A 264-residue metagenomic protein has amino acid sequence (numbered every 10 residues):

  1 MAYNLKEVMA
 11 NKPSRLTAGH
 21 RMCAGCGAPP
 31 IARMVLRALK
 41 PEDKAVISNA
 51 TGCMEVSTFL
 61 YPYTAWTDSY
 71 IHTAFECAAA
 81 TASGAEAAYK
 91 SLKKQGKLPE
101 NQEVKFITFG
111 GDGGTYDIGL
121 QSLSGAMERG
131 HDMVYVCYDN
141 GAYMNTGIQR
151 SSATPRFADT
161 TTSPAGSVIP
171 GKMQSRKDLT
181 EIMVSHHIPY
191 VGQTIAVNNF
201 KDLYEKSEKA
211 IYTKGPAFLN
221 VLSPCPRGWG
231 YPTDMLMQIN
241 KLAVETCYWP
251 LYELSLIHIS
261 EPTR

Functional and structural regions predicted by a protein language model:
A2-Y135, I148-A158: Cofactor-binding active-site loop characterized by glycine-rich and histidine/acidic residues
E7-A10, P99-Q102, S151-K209: Conserved thiamine diphosphate
R37, G125, I182, K209-A210: Hydrophobic/aromatic ligand-binding patch that stacks against planar heteroaromatic rings of cofactors or nucleotides
E55, N140-N145, P226-G228: Short gly/pro/ser/thr-enriched loop/turn and capping motifs at secondary-structure boundaries
C137, G192-T194, F218-L222: Short, conserved beta-strand edge motifs with alternating hydrophobic and charged residues
N198, D202, I211-Y212, F218-M237 (+1 more regions): Glycine-rich, Lys/Arg-enriched anion-binding loops that position phosphate/diphosphate groups for phosphoryl
S255-T263: Residue-level detector of conserved catalytic or cofactor/ligand-binding positions in enzyme active sites
